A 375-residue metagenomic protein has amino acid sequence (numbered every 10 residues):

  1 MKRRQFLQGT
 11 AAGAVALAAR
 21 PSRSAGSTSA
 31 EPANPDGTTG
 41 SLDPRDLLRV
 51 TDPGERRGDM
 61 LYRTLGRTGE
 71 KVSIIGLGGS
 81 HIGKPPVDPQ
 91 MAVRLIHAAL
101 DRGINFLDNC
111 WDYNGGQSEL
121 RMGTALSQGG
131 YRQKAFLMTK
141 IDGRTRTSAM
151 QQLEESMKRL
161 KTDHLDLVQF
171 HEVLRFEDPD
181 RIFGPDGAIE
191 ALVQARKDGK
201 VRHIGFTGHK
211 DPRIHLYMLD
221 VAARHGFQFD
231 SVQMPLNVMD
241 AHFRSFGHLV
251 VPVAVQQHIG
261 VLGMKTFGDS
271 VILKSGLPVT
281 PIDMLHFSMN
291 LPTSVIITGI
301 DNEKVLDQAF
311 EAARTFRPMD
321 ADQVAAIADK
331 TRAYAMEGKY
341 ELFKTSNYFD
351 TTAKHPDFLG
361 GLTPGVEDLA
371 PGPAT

Functional and structural regions predicted by a protein language model:
K2-Q133, A191, K197, A370-T375: N-terminal binding-site loop/beta-alpha segment at the start of enzyme catalytic domains that lines or forms
Q8-G9, G13, L17, H225 (+1 more regions): Structured C-terminal cap/extension of enzyme domains
L61, M91-L95, R121-L126, Q152-S156 (+6 more regions): A general structural detector for well-ordered alpha-helical segments in enzyme core domains, enriched
L65, L77, L107, M122 (+7 more regions): Conserved, mostly hydrophobic/aromatic
N105-D112, M138-K140, R202-T207, Q233-M234 (+1 more regions): Short catalytic-loop micro-motif centered on adjacent basic/acidic residues
Y113, G129-M150, H171-L174: Structural motif corresponding to the early beta-alpha repeats
R144-S245, L249, V255-L262: Glycine/proline-rich, positively charged, aromatic-decorated active-site loop/lid region on the catalytic face
